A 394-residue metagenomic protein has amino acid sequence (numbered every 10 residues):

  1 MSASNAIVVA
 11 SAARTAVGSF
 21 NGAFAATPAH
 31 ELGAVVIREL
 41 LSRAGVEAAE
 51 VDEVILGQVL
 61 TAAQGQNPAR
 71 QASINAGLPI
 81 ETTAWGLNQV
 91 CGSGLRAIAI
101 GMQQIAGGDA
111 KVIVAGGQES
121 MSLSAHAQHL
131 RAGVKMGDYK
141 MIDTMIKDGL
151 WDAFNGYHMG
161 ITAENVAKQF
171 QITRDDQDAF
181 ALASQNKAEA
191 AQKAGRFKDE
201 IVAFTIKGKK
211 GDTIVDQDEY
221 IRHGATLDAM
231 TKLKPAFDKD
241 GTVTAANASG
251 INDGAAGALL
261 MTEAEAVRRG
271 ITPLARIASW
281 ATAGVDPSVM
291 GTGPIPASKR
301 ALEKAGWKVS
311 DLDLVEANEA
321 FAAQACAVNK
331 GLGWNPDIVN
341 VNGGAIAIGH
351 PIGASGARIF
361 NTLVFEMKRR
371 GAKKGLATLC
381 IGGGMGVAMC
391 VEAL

Functional and structural regions predicted by a protein language model:
S2-Q64, P68-A76, I80-T83, T162-R174 (+5 more regions): Conserved active-site "lid/cap" helical segment
V8, A13-T15, A25-V35, R43 (+3 more regions): N-terminal extracellular/periplasmic Venus flytrap/periplasmic-binding protein-like
A49-G57, T83-N88, I113-Q118, D176-A183 (+5 more regions): Beta-strand segments within the central parallel beta-sheet cores of soluble alpha/beta enzyme folds
Q58-K111, F154-H158, G224-G250, G331-R358 (+2 more regions): Conserved catalytic cysteine-centered active-site region of acyl-thioester-dependent Claisen-condensing enzymes
Q89-E119, A167-R196, G257-A264, N329 (+2 more regions): Active-site-proximal alpha-helical scaffold in enzymes
V112-N165: Flexible glycine-/small-residue-enriched beta->alpha junction loops that bind anionic phosphate/pyrophosphate groups
E263-D311, N329: Glycine- and Gly-Pro-enriched alpha-helical subdomains that act as flexible, kink-prone "lid/hinge" or packing modules
